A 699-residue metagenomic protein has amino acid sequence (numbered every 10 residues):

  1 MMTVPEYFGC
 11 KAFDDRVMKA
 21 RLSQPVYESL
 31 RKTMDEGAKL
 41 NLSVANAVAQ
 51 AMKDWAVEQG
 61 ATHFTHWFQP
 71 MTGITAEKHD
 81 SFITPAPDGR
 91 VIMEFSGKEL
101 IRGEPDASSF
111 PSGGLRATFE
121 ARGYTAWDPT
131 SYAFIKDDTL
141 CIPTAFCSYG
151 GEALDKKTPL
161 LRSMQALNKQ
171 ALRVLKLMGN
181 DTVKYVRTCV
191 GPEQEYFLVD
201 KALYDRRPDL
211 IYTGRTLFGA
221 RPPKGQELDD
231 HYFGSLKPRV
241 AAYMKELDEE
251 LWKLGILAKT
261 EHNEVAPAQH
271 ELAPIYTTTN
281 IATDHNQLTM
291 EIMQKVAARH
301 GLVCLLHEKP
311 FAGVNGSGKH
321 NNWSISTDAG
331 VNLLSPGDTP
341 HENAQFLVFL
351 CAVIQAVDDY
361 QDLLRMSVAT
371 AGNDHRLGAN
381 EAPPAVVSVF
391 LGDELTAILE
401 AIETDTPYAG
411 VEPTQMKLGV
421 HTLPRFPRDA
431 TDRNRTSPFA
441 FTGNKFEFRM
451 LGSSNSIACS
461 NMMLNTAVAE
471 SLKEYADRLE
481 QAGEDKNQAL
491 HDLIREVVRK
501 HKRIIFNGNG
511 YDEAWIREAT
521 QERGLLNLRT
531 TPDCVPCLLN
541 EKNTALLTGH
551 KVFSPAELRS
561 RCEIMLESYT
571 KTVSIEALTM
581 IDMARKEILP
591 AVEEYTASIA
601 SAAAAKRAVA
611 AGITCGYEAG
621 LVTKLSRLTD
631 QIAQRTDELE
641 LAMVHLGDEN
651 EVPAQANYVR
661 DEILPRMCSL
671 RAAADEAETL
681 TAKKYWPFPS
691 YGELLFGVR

Functional and structural regions predicted by a protein language model:
M1-R16, K169, R173-K176: Flexible inter-domain linker/hinge segments
Y7-E120: Active-site core of metal-dependent hydrolases
V44, F68, S96, P274 (+5 more regions): Active-site proximal loops enriched in glycine and acidic residues that flank catalytic Cys/His/Asp and coordinate
V44-V48, F68-P70, K98-E99, F146 (+4 more regions): Active-site-proximal loop/turn and secondary-structure-junction residues that shape catalytic pockets, frequently
G73-D88, P105-S108, G113, R207 (+5 more regions): Short linear, low-complexity motifs centered on an aromatic residue
A121-L306, N315-G318, I325-M565: Glycine-rich, acidic/polar active-site loops that bind/position phosphate-bearing ligands
I211, N286, E308-K309, S335-T339 (+5 more regions): Composition- and surface-driven signal marking solvent-exposed, interaction-prone regions in large proteins
I494-R699: C-terminal amphipathic alpha-helical interaction region
